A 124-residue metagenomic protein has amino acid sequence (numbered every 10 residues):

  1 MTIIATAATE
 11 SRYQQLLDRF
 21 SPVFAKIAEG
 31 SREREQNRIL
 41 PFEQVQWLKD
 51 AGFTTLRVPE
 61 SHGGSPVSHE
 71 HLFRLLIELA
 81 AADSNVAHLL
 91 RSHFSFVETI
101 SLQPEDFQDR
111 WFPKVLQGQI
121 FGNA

Functional and structural regions predicted by a protein language model:
M1-R57, S65-R74: Alpha-helical interface subdomain recognition
F42-E43, K49-D50, T55-A124: Glycine-rich flavin
